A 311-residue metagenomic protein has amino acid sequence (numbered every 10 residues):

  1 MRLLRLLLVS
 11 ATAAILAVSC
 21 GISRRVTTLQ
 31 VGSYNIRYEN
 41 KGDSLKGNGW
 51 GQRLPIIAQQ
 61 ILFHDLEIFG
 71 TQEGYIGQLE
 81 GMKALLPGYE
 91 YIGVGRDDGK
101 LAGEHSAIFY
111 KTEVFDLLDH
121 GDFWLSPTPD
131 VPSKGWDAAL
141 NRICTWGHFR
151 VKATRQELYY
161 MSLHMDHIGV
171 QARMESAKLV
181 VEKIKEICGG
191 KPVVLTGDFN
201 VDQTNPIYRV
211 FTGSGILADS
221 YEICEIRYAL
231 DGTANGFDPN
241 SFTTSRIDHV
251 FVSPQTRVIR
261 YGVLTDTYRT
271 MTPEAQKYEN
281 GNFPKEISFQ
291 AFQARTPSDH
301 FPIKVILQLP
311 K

Functional and structural regions predicted by a protein language model:
R5-L8, V18-L85, R96-E104, K178 (+3 more regions): N-terminal, active-site-proximal structural segment of metallo-dependent hydrolase catalytic domains
L29, E67-I68, L158, P192-V194 (+1 more regions): Short, Asp-centered acidic motifs that coordinate Mg2+ and/or phosphate in catalytic or ligand-binding sites
Y34-I36, L163-M165, G197-F199, F301: Active-site metal-binding loops of divalent metal-dependent hydrolases
I68-M161, M165, R260-T265: Structured beta-strand-rich core segments of catalytic domains in phosphoester-bond hydrolases
G70-Q72, V94, V194-D198, D219-E222: Active-site neighborhood of phospho(di)ester-bond hydrolases with catalytic His/Asp-centered motifs
N141-L163, V170-F211: His/acidic metal-ligating clusters that form di-metal
Q171, E182-V193, V201-K311: Metal-dependent phosphoester-hydrolase catalytic domains
